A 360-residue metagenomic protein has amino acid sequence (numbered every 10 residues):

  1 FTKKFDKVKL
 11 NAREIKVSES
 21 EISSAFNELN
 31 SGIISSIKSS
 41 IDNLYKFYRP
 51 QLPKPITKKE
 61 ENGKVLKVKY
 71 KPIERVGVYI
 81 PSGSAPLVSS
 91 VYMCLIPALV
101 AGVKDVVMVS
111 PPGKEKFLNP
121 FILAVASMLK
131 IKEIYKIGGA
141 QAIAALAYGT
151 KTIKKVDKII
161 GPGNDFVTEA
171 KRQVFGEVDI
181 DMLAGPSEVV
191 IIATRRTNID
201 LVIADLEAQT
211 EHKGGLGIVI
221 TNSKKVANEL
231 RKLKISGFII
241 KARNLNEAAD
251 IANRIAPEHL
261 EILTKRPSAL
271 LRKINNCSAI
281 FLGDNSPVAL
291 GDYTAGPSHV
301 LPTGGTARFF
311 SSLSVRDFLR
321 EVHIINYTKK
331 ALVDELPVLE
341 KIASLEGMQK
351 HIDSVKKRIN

Functional and structural regions predicted by a protein language model:
F1-E74: N-terminal Rossmann-like NAD(P)+-binding subdomain of aldehyde/semialdehyde dehydrogenases
K58-A124: Conserved small-residue-rich beta-alpha loop and adjacent elements that most often cradle the phosphate/pyrophosphate
N62-G63, G113-F117, I137-A145, L245 (+1 more regions): Short acidic loop-to-helix transition motifs that present clustered carboxylates
K104-G113, G217-S223, G283: Short internal beta-strands
K130-L216: Conserved NAD(P)+-binding/catalytic subdomain of aldehyde/semialdehyde dehydrogenases
A208-E211, L216-C277: A glycine- and small/hydrophobic-rich beta-loop-beta segment that serves as a flexible "lid/hinge" or phosphate-binding
R254-N360: C-terminal core of ALDH-fold dehydrogenases
